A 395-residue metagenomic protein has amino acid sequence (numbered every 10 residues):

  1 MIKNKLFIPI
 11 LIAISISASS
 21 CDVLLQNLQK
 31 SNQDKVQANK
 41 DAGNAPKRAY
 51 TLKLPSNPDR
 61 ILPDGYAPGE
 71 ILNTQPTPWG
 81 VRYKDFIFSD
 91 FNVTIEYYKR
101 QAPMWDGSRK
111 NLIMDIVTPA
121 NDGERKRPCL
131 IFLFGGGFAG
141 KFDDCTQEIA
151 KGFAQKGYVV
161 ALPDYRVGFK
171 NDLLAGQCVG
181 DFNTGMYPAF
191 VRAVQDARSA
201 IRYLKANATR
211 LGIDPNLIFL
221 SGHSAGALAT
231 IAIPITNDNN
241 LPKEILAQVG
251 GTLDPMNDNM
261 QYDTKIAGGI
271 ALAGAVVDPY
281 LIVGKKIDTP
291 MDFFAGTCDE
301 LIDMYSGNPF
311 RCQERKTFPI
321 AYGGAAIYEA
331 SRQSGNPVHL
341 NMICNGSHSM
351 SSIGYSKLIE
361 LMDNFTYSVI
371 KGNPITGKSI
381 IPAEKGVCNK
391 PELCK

Functional and structural regions predicted by a protein language model:
A18-T74, G377-C388: Bacterial Sec-dependent N-terminal signal peptides
D59, D64-R125: N-terminal cap/lid segment of alpha/beta-hydrolase-fold proteins
D122-R127, F132-L173, L228, V277-P279 (+1 more regions): Short substrate-entry loop that stabilizes the transition state in hydrolases
F138-C145, D164-V191, T236, S347 (+1 more regions): Cap/lid segment of the alpha/beta-hydrolase catalytic domain
N183-T209: Alpha/beta-hydrolase active-site loop
S199-I287: Primarily recognizes the serine-hydrolase "nucleophile elbow" in alpha/beta-hydrolase and SGNH/GDSL folds
A247-S334: The feature captures the conserved acid-bearing segment of alpha/beta-hydrolase catalytic domains
A321, A325-K395: C-terminal catalytic histidine-bearing segment of alpha/beta-hydrolase fold enzymes
